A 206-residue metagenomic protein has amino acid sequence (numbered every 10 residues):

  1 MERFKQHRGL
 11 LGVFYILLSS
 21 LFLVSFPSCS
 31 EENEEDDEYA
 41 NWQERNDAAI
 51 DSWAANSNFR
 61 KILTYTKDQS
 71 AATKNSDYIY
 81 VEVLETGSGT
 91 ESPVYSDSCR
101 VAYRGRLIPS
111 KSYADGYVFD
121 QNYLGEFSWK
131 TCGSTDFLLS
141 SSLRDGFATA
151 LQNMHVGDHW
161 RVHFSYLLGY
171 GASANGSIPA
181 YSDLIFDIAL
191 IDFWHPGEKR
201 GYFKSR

Functional and structural regions predicted by a protein language model:
E2-F4, G9, C29-R206: Cross-family detector of peptidyl-prolyl cis-trans isomerase
G9-L18: Sec-dependent signal peptide recognition, specifically the positively charged N-region followed immediately by
V24-S28: C-terminal motif of bacterial Sec signal peptides marking the signal peptidase cleavage site
